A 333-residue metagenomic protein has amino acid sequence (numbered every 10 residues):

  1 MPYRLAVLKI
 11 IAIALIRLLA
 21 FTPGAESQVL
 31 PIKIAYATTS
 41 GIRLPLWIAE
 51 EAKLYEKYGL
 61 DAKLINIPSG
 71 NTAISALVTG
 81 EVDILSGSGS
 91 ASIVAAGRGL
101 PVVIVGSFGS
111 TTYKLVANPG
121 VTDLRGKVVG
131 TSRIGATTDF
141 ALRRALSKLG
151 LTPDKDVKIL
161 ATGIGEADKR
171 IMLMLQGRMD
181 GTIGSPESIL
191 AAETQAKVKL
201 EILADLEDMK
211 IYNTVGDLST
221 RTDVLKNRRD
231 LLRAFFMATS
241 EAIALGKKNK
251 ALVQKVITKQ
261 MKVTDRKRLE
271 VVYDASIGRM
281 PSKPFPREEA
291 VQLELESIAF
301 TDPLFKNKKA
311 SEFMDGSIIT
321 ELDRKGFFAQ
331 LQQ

Functional and structural regions predicted by a protein language model:
M1-I11: Bacterial N-terminal signal peptides that target proteins for export
K9-A20: Bacterial N-terminal signal peptides
T22-S27: Sec/Tat signal peptide C-region and signal peptidase I cleavage site
Q28-P186, E201-L206, I211-Y212: Short, glycine-/small- and polar/acidic-enriched structural segments that line small-molecule recognition paths
G89-A91, E166-M261: Pocket-lining segment of extracytoplasmic ligand-binding domains
T137-K155, M237-R268, S311-M314, E321-L322 (+1 more regions): Ligand-binding clefts/hinges and TM-proximal coupling segments of bilobed small-molecule sensing domains
N227-N307: Secondary-structure end/capping motifs
A299-Q333: Conserved C-terminal helix/tail region of periplasmic/extracytoplasmic solute-binding proteins
